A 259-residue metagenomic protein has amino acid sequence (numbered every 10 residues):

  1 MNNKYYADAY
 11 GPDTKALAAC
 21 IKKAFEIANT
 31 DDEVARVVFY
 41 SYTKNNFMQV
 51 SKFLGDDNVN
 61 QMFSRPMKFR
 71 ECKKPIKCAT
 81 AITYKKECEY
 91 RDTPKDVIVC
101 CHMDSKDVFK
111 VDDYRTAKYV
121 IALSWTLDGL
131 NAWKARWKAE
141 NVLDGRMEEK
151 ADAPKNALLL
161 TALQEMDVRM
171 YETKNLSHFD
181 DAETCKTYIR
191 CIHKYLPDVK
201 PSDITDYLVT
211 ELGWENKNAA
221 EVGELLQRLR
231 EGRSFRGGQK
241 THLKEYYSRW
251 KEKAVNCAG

Functional and structural regions predicted by a protein language model:
M1-V34, V38-S41, F47: Glycine-rich P-loop/Walker A and Walker A-like loops and their local beta1-loop-alpha1 context in P-loop NTPases
K15-K22, N45-L54, V108-V111, N131-A135: A short acidic (Asp/Glu
Y42-P94: Inter-Walker segment of RecA-like/P-loop motor cores
K74-T80, P94-V97, R115-S124: Loop/turn-to-beta-strand initiation segments
T83-K85, M103, L123-L127: A short beta-strand-to-loop transition that corresponds to the Sensor-1 phosphate-sensing loop of AAA+ P-loop ATPases
E87-V108: Conserved P-loop NTPase "ATPase switch" module shared by AAA+ and STAND
D107-E172: ASCE P-loop NTPase helicase motor core
E183-G259: C-terminal, charge/polar-rich interaction regions
